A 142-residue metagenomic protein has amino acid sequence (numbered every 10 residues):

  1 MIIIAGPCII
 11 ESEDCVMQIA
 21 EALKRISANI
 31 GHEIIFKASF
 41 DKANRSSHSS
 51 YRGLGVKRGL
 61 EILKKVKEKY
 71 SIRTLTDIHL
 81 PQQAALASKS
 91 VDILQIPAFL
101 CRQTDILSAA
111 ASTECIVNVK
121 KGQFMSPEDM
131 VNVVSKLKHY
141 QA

Functional and structural regions predicted by a protein language model:
M1-I4, S27-S39: N-terminal glycine-rich anion-binding loops that anchor highly charged ligand groups
G6, F36, A87, V119: Conserved, mostly hydrophobic/aromatic
P7-E13, I34-V56: Glycine-rich, proline-tolerant flexible connector loops at the mouths of alpha/beta enzymes
C8-E21, K120-N132: Active-site glycine- and acidic-residue-rich loops that bind and position anionic ligands or nucleotide-like cofactors
E11-R25, N29-H32, Q83-L86: Charge-biased, low-complexity intrinsically disordered regions
A22-I30, S49-L75, A109-N118: Alpha-helix-loop-beta-strand connector modules within alpha/beta enzyme cores
D41-S46, L100-A142: Conserved anion-binding
L54-G55, K69-Q83, D92-D105, I116-P127: Catalytic beta/alpha-barrel core
